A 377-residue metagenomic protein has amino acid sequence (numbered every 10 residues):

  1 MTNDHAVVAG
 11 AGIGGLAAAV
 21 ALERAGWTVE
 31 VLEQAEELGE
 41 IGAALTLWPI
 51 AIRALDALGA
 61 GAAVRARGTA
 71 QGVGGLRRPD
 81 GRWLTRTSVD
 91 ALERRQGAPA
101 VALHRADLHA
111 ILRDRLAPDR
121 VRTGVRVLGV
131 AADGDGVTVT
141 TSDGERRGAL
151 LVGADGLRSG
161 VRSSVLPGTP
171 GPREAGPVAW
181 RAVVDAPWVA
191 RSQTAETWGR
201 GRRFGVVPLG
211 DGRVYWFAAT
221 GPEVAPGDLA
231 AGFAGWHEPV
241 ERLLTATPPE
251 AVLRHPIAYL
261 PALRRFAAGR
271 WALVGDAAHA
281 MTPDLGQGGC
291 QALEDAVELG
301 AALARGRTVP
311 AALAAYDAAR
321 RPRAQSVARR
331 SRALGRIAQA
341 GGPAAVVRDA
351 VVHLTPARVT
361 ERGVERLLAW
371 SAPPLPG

Functional and structural regions predicted by a protein language model:
T2-A6, E23, W48-L166, P170-V183 (+2 more regions): Conserved N-terminal helical subregion
T2-D4, A66, G81, R242 (+2 more regions): C-terminal helical "tail/cap" subdomain of flavin- and related membrane-associated enzymes
H5, T28, R213: Residues at the starts of beta-strands that form the adenosine-phosphate
A9-E36, V152-G153, W180, P249-Q339: Conserved mid-domain beta->alpha element of the FAD-binding
Q34-E37, I41-A44, G68: Residues in the short beta-alpha loop(s) of Rossmann-like NAD(P)-binding domains
A132-D133, V207-L209: Short beta-strand micro-motifs enriched in acidic
S159, A179-R181, R202-G205, A278-H279: Histidine-centered metal-chelating micro-motifs
W188-S192, R200-R202, G210, A219-L285 (+1 more regions): FAD/FMN-dependent oxidoreductases across multiple families
